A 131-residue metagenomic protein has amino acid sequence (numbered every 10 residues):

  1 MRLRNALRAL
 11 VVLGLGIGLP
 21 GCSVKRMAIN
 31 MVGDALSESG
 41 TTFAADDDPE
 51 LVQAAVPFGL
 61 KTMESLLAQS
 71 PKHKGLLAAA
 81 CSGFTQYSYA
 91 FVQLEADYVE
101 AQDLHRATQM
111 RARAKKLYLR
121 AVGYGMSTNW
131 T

Functional and structural regions predicted by a protein language model:
M1-L10: Bacterial N-terminal signal peptides that target proteins for export
A9-G18: Bacterial N-terminal signal peptides
I17-F43: Bacterial Sec signal peptide processing site at the extreme N-terminus
D34-S65, Q69-K72, T85-T131: Short coil/linker segments at helix-helix boundaries
